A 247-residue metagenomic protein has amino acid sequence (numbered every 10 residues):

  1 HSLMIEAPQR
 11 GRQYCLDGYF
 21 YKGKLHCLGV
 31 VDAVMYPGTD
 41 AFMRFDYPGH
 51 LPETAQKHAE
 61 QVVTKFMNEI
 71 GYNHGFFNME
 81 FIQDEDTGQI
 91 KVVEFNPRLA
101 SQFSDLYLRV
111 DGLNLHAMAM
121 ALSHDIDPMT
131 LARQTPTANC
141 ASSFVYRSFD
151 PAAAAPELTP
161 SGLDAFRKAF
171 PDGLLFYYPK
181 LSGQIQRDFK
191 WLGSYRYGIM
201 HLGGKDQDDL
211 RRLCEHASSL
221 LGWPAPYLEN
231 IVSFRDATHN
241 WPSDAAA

Functional and structural regions predicted by a protein language model:
H1-R10, T39-M43, T64-E69, N230-I231: Conserved ATP-binding module of the ATP-grasp superfamily
H1-V34, H58-Q61, I82-K91: Phosphate-binding site of ATP-dependent enzymes
L3, R10-D17, M35-L51, F103-L106: Glycine-rich phosphate-binding loop of ATP-grasp-fold ATP-dependent ligases
P8-R12, G71-G75, L192-G193: A short catalytic or substrate-binding loop motif that flags glycine-/basic-rich loops and adjacent residues that bind
Q13-C15, F76-N78, V92, A141 (+1 more regions): Broad gene-expression machinery/nucleic-acid interaction feature
G29-M67, F81: Acidic, glycine-rich loop-and-beta core segments that form the ion-binding/anion-interacting portion of active sites
K57-M79, P97-P156: Active-site "cap" helix and flanking loop/linker of ATP-utilizing ligase/carboxylase catalytic domains
M120-A247: Peripheral (often C-terminal) accessory segments that flank ATP-dependent C-N-forming ligase machineries
